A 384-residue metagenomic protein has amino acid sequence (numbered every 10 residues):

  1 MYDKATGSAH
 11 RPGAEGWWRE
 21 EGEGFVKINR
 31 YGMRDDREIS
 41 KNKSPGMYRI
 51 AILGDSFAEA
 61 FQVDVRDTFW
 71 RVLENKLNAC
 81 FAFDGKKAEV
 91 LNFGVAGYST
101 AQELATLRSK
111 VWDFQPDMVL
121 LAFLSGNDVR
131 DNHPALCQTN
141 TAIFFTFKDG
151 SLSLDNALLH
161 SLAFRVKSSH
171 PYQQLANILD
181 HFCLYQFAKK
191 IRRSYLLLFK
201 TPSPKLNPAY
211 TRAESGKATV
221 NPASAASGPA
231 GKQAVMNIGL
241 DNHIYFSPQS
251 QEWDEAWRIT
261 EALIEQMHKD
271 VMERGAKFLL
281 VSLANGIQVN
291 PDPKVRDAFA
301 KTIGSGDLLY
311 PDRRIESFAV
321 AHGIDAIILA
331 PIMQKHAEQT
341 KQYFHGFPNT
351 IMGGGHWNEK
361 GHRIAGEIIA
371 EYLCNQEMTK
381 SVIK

Functional and structural regions predicted by a protein language model:
M1-D84, P208-G239, R313, M333-M352: Membrane/wall-proximal cationic-aromatic binding patches
M1-R49, D113-D117, R130-N140, S153-L175 (+1 more regions): N-terminal secretory targeting modules
M47-Y48, G85-A88, Q115-V119, M272-L279 (+1 more regions): Loop/turn elements at helix/coil->beta-strand transitions in domains of secreted/extracellular proteins
R49-A51, K76, C80-F114, V119-S168: Internal alpha/beta domain cores that form substrate/cofactor-binding pockets in large enzymes and binding proteins
D55, E103, V119, V271 (+3 more regions): Generic structural signal for small/hydrophobic residues in well-ordered secondary structure, especially within
W70, E74, L104-R108, E261-I264 (+4 more regions): Extracytoplasmic/secreted envelope proteins and their assembly/folding machinery, especially bacterial periplasmic
L124-I324, L329-T340, F347, I383: Serine-dependent acyl-ester chemistry module
D325, P348-K384: Histidine-centered active-site loop/cap adjacent to the catalytic His in serine esterases/O-acetyl transfer systems
